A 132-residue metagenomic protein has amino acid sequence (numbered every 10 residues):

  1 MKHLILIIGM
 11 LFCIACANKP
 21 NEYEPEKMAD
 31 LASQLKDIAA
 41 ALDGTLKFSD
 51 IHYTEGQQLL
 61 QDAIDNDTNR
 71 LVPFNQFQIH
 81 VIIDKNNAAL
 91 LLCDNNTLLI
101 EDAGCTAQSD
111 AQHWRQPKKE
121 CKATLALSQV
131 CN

Functional and structural regions predicted by a protein language model:
L4-C13: Sec-dependent N-terminal signal peptides
M10, N87, L99, W114-R115 (+1 more regions): Processing junctions and N-termini across compartments
A17-K19: Bacterial signal peptide processing site
N21, L98, D110, A126-L127: Mature cores of small secreted peptide/protein domains
E24-D50: N-terminal alpha-helical signal peptides/signal-anchor transmembrane segments
A40-D43, K47-G104, S109, C131-N132: Extracellular/periplasmic head regions of type IV pilus-like filament subunits
W114-N132: Short, low-complexity, Pro/Ser/Thr/Gly-rich segments in the mature regions of secreted, periplasmic
